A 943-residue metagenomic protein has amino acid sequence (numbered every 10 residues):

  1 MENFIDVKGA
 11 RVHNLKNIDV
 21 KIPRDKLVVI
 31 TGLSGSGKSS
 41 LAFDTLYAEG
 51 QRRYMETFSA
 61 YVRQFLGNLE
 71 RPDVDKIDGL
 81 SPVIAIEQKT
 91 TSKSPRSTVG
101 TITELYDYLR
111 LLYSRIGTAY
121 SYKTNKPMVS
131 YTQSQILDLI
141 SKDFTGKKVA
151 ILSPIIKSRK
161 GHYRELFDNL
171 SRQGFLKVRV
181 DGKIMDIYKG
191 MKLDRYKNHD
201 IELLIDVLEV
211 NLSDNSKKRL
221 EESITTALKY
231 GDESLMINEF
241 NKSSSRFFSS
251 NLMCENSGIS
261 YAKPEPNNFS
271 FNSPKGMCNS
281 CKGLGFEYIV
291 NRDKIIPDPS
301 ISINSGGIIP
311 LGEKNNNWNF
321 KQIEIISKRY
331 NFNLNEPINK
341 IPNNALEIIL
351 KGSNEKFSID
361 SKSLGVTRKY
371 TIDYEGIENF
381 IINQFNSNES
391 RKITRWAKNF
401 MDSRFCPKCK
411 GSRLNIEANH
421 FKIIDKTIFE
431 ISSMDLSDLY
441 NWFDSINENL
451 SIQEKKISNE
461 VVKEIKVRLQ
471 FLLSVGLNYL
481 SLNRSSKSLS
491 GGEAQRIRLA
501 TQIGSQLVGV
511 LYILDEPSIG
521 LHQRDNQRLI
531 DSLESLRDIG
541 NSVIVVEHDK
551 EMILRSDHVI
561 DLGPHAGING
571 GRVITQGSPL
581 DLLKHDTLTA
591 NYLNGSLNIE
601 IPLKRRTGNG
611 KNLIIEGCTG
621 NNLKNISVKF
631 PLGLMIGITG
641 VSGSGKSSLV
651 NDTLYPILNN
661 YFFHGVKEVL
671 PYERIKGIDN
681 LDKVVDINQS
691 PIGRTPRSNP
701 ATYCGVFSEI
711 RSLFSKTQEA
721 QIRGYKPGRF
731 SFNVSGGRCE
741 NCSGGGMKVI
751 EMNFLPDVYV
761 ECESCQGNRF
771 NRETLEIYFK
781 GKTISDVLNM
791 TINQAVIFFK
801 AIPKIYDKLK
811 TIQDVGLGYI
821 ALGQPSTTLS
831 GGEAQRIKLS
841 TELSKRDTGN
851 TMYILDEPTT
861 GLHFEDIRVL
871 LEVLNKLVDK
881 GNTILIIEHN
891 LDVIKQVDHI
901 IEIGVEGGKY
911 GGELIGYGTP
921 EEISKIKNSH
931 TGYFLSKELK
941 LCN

Functional and structural regions predicted by a protein language model:
M1-N943: Conserved phosphate-binding elements of NTP-dependent enzyme cores
